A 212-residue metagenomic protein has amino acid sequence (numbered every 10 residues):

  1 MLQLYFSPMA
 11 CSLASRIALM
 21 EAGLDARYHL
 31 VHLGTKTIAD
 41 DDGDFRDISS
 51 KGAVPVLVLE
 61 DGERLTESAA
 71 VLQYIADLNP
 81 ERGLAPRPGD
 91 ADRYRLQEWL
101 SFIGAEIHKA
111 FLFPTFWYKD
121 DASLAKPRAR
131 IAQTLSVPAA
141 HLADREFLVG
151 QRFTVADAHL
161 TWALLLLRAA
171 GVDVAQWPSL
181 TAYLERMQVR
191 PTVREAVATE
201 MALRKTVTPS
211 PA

Functional and structural regions predicted by a protein language model:
M1-K126: GST-like domain detector, emphasizing the conserved glutathione-binding G-site in the N-terminal thioredoxin-like
A18, A76, A163-L164, V197: Active-site-flanking alpha-helical
L33-T35, T181, M201: Conserved beta-strand edge residues that scaffold enzyme active sites
K36-I38, L184, R204-K205: Generic structural signal for helix capping and beta-alpha/helix-loop junctions
P55-V58, L148, R194: Short beta-strand(s) of the beta-wing in winged-helix/HTH DNA-binding folds
R87-P88, E195-L203: Short, flexible loop/turn segments with low-complexity composition
A91, W99-T192: GST-like fold's C-terminal all-alpha helical module
E200-A212: Acidic/histidine-enriched, glycine/proline-rich intrinsically disordered or flexible terminal extensions
